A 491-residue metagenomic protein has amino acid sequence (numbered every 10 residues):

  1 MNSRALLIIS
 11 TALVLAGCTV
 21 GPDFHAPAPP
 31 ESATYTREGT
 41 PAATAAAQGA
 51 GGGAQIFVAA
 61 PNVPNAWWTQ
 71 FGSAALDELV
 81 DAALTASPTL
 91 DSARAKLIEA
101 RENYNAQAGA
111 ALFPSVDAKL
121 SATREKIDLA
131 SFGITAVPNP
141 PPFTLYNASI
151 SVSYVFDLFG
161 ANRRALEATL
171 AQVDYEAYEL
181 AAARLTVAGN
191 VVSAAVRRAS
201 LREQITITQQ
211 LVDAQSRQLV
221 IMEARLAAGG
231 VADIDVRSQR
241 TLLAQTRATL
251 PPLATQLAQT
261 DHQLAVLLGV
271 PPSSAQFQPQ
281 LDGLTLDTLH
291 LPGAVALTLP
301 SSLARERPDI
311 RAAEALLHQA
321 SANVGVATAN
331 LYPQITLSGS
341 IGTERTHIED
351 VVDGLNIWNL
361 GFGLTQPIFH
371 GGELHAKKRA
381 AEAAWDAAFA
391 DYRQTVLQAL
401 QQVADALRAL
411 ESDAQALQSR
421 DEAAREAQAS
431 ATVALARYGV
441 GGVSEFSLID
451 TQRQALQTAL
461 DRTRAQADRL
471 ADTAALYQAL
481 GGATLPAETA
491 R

Functional and structural regions predicted by a protein language model:
N2-T85, S131-T135, Y146, L170 (+4 more regions): Terminal intrinsically disordered/low-complexity segments used for targeting and assembly
T19-N190, Q334-G339, L355-N359, I368-K378: Short flexible linkers and secondary-structure junctions
V80, N147-S151, A195, P300 (+2 more regions): Membrane-embedded beta-strand positions in outer-membrane beta-barrel channels/transporters
D91-S92, F156-R184, I234, S238 (+6 more regions): Sec/SRP-type N-terminal targeting helices
L97-E99, Y104, A122, L166 (+26 more regions): Heptad-repeat amphipathic alpha-helical coiled-coil interaction surface used for oligomerization/assembly
A100, Q107, P114, E176 (+28 more regions): Hydrophobic stripe of amphipathic alpha-helices that form coiled-coil interfaces
I127-S131, D233, T346-D350: Outer-membrane beta-barrel proteins
N162, Y178-L299, A409, D413 (+4 more regions): Periplasmic alpha-helical coiled-coil/stalk elements that build and connect Gram-negative outer-membrane
